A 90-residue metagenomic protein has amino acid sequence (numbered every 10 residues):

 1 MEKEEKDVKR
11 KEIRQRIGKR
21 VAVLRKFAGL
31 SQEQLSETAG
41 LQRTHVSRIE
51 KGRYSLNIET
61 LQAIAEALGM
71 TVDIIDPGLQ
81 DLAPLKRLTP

Functional and structural regions predicted by a protein language model:
E2-F27: A short, Lys/Arg-rich alpha-helix, primarily the initiator
E2-K6, D76-P90: Short, charged recognition helix plus adjacent turn of helix-turn-helix-like nucleic-acid-binding domains
K19-T38, A63, T89-P90: Short basic helix-loop element that most often maps to the first helix and adjoining turn of HTH DNA-binding modules
V21, L35-S36, V46-I49, I75: Conserved hydrophobic/aromatic packing and binding residues within compact polymer-binding modules
G40-S55: Recognition helix of helix-turn-helix/homeodomain-like DNA-binding domains that insert into the DNA major groove
E59-I74: DNA major-groove recognition helix of helix-turn-helix/homeodomain DNA-binding modules
